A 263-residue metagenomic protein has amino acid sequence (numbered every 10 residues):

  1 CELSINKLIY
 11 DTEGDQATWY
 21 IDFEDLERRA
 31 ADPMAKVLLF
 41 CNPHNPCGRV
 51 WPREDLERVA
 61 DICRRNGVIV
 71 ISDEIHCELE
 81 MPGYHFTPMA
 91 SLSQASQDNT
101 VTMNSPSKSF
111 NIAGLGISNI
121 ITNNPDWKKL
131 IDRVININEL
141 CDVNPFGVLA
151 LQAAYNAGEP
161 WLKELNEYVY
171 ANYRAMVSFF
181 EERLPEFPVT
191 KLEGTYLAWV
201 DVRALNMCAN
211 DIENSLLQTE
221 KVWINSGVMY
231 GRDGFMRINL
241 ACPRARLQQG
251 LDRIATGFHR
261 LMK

Functional and structural regions predicted by a protein language model:
C1-K263: PLP-dependent class I/II
